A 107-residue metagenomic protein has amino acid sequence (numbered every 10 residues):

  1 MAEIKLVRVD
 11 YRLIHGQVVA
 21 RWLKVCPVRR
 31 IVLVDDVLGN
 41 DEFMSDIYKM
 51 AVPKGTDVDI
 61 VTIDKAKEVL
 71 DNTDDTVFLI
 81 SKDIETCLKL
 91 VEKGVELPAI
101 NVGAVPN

Functional and structural regions predicted by a protein language model:
E3-L6, Y11-V25, R30, L38-D41 (+6 more regions): N-terminal intrinsically disordered, cationic/polar leader segments that include organellar targeting peptides
G16, A66, C87-L88: Short, well-ordered alpha-helical microsegments
D35-D36, S81-D83: Structural motif
I60, I80-S81: Short beta-strand scaffold positions
D64-E68, N107: A short acidic, often aromatic-flanked loop/helix-cap motif at beta-alpha or helix-coil junctions that lines enzyme
T76-F78: Residue-level preference for the first positions of well-ordered beta-strands
K82-N107: Long, charge-patterned amphipathic alpha-helical coiled-coil/hairpin "stalk" segments used as oligomerization
